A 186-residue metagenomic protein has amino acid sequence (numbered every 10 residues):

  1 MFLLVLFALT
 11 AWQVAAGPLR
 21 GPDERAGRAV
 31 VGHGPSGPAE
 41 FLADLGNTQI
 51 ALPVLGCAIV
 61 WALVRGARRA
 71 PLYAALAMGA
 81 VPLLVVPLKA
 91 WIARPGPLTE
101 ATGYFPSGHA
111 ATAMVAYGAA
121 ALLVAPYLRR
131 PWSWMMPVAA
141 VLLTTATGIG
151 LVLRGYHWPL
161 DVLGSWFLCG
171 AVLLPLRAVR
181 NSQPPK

Functional and structural regions predicted by a protein language model:
M1-I50, K89-P97: N-terminal transmembrane-helix/juxtamembrane module of multi-pass inner/ER membrane proteins
M1-L3, L55-A80: Interfacial segments of alpha-helical transmembrane regions
Q13, I59-R65, G150-V152: Hydrophobic alpha-helical transmembrane segments
E24, P38-G46, Y73, R129-V138: Short, amphipathic, aromatic/basic-enriched membrane-interface segments that mark the entry/exit of transmembrane
P35-S36, L52-V60, G118-A121, L143-G148: Hydrophobic, membrane-inserted alpha-helices
A43-G66, V124: Hydrophobic alpha-helical transmembrane segments
L72-A93, M136-I149: Small-polar-interrupted transmembrane alpha-helices in polytopic inner-membrane proteins
P97-K186: Membrane-embedded catalytic cores of phosphoryl/pyrophosphoryl-handling enzymes
